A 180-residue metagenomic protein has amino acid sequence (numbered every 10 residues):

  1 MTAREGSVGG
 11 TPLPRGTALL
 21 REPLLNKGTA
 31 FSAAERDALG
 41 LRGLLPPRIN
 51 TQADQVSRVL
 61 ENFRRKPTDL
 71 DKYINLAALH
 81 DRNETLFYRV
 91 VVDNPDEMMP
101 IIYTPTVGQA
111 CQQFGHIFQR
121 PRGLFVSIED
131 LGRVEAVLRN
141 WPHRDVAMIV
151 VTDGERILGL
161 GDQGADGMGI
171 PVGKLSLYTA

Functional and structural regions predicted by a protein language model:
T2-A180: Metallocofactor- and cofactor-centric catalytic cores in central/energy metabolism, strongly enriched
